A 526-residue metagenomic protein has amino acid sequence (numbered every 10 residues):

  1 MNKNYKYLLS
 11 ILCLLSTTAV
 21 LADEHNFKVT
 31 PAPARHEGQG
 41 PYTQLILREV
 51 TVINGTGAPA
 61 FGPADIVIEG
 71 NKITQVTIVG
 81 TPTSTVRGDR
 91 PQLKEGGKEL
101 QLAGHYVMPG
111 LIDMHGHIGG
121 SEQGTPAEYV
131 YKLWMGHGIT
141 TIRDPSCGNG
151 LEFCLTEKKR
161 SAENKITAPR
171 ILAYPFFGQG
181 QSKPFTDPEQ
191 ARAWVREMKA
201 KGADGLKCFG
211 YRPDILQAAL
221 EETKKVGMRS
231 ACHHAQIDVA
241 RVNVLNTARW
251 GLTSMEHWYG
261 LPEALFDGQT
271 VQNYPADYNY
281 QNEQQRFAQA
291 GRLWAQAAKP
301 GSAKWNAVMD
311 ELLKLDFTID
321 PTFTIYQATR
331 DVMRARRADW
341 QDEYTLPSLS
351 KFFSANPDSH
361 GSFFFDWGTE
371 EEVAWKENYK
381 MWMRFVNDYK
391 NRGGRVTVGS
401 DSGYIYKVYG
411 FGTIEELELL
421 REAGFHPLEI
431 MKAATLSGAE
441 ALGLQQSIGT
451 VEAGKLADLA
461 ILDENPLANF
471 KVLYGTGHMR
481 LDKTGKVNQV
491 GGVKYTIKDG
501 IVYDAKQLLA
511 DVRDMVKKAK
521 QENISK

Functional and structural regions predicted by a protein language model:
L9-A19: Bacterial N-terminal signal peptides
N26-P41, V52, A58-M108: Histidine-rich, glycine-flanked metal-binding segment
V50-V52, F364-A374, Y379, R392-G394 (+2 more regions): C-terminal helical cap
R90-L93, G97-E99, H105-K165, K183-E189 (+2 more regions): Metal-associated gating/positioning segment near the N- to mid-region
V130-L151, A168-G178, K199-Y211, L220 (+4 more regions): Divalent metal-dependent hydrolysis catalytic cores, especially in the metallo-beta-lactamase
F176-V226, T253-S254, Y278-K299: Active-site gating/metal-coordination segments in enzymes
M198-D204, L261-A423, A519-K526: Active-site neighborhoods of metal-dependent hydrolases
L456-R513: C-terminal cap of metal-dependent C-N hydrolases
